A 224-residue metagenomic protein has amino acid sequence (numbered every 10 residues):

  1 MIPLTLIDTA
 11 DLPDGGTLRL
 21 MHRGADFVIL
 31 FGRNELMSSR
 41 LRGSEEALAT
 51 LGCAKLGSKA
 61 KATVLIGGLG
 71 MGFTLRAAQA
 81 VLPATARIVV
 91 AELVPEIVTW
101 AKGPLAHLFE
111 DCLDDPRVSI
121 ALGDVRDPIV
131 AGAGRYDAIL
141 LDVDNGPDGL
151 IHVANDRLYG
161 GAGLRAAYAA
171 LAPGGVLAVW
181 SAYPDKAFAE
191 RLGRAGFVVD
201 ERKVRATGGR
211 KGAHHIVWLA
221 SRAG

Functional and structural regions predicted by a protein language model:
M1-L30: N-terminal auxiliary segments of SAM/dcSAM-dependent transferases
I2, R42-L171, V179-W180, E190 (+4 more regions): The AdoMet/dcAdoMet-binding core of the Class I SAM-like
R23, G32, L141-G146, A223: Generic beta-structure capping elements
E35-M37: Short, surface-exposed beta-strand-loop junctions and turns on beta-sheet-rich folds
A182-P184: Active-site beta-loop-alpha junctions enriched in small/polar residues
W218-G224: C-terminal lobe and adjacent flexible extensions of AdoMet/dcAdoMet transferase-like proteins
